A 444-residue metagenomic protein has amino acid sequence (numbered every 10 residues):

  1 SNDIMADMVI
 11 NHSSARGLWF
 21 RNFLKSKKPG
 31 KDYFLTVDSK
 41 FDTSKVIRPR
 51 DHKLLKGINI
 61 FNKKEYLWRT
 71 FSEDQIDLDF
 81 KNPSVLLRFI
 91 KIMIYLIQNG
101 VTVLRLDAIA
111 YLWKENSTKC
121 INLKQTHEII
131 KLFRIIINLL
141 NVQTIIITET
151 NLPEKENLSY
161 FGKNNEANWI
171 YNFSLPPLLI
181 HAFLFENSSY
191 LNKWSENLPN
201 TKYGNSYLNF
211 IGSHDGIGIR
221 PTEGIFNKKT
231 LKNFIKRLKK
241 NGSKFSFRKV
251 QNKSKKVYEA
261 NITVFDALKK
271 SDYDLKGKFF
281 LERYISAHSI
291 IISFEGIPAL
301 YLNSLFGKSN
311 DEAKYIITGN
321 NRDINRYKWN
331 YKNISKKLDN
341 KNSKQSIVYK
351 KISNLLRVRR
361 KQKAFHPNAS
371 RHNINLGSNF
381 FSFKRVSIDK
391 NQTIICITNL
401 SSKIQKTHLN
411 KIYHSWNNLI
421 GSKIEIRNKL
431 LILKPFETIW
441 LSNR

Functional and structural regions predicted by a protein language model:
S1-Y413, I420-G421, R427-R444: Active-site and adjacent substrate-binding regions of carbohydrate-active enzymes
